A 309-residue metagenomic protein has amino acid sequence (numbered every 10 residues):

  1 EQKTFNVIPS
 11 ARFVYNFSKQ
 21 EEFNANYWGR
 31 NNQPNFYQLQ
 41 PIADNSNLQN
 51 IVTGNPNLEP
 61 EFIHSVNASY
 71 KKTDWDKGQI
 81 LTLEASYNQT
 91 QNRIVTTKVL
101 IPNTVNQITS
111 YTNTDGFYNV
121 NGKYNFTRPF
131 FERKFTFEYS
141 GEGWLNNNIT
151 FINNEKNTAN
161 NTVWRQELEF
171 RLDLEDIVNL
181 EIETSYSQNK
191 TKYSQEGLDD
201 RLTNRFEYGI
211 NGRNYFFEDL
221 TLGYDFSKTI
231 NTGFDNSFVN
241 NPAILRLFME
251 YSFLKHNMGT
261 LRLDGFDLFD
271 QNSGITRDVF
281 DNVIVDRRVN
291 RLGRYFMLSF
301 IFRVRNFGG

Functional and structural regions predicted by a protein language model:
E1-G309: Exposed, low-structure sequence patches enriched in small/polar residues
